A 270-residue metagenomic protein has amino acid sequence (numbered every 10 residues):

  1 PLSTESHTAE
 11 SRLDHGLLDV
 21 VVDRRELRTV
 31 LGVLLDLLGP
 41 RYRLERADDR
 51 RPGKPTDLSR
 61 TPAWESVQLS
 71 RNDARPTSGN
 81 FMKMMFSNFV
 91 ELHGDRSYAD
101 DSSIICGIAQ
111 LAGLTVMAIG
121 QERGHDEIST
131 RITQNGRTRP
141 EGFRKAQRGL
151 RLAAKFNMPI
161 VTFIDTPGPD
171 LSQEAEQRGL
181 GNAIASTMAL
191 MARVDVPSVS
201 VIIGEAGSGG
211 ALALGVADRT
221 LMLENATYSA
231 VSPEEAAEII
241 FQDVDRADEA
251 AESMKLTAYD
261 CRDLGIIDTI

Functional and structural regions predicted by a protein language model:
L2: Active-site mouth loops of central-metabolism enzymes
E5-E238, Q242, A250-I270: Terminal-region recognition feature
